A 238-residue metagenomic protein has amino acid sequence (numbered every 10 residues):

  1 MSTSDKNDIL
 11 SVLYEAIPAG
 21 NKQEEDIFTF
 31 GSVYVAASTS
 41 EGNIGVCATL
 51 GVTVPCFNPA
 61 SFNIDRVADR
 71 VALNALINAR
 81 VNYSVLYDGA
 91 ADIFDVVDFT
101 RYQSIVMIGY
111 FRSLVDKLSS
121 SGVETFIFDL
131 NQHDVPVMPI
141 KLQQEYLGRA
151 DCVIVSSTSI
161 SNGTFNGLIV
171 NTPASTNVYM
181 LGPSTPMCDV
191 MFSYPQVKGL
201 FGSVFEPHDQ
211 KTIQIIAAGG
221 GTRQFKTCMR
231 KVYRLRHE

Functional and structural regions predicted by a protein language model:
M1-R112, K117, I215, K231-E238: Electropositive, gly/pro-rich neighborhoods at or near active sites that engage anionic ligands
Y87-D88, H133-M138: Short gly/ser/thr-rich secondary-structure transition/capping motifs
F99, L147-G148: A short, aliphatic-rich alpha-helical micro-motif
V106, C152-S156, Y179: Structural motif
K117-L118, T164-N171, V190-M191: A short acidic, amphipathic alpha-helical/loop segment
G122-V123, P173-N177, V197: A short helix->loop->beta-strand "cap" motif at the edges of active sites that frequently abuts
G122-V135: NAD(P)-binding Rossmann-fold cofactor-contacting core
Y179-E238: C-terminal functional extensions of proteins
